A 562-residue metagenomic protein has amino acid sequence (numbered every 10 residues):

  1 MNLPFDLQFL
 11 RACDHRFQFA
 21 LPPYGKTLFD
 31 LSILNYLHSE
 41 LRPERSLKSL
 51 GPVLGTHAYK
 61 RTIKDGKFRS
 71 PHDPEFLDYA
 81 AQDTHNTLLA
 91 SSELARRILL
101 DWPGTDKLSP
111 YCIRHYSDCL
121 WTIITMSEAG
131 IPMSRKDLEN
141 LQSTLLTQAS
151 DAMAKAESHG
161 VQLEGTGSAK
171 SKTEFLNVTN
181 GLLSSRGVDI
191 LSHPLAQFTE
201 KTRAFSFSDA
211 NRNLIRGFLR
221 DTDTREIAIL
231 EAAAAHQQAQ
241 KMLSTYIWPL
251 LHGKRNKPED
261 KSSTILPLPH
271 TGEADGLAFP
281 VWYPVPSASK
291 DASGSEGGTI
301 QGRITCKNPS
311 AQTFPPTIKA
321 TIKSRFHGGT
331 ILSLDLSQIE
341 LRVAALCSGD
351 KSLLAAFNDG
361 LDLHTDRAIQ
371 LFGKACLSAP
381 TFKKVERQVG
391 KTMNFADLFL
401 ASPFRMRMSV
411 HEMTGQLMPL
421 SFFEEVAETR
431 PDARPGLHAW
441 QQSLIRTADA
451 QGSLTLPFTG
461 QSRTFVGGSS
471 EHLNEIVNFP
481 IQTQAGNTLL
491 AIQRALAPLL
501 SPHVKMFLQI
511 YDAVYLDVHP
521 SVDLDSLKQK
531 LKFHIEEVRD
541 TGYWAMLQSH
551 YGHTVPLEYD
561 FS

Functional and structural regions predicted by a protein language model:
M1-W102, Y116-C119, T365-L377: Active-site-proximal helix-loop-helix substrate-binding element of RNase H-like nuclease domains
R16-P23, L183-I190, S348-D359: Cytochrome P450 catalytic domain signature, combining two hallmark sequence patches
L28-D30, T166-K172, Q388, F507-A513 (+1 more regions): Short Gly/Ser/Thr- and Asp/Glu-enriched loop/turn motifs at secondary-structure junctions
R42, V53, A58, R69-F314 (+5 more regions): Conserved "right-hand" nucleotidyltransferase catalytic core of DNA-directed polymerases
L54, F279-L377: Function-dense linear segments that define catalytic or interfacial modules in macromolecule-processing proteins
W121, E128, L183-S184, D189 (+10 more regions): Conserved catalytic core of nucleic-acid polymerases
Y515-H519: Short hydrophobic/aromatic beta-strand micro-patches that form the beta-sheet surface supporting nucleotide- or nucleic
E537-E558: Flexible helix-coil linker/hinge segments at domain or subdomain boundaries
